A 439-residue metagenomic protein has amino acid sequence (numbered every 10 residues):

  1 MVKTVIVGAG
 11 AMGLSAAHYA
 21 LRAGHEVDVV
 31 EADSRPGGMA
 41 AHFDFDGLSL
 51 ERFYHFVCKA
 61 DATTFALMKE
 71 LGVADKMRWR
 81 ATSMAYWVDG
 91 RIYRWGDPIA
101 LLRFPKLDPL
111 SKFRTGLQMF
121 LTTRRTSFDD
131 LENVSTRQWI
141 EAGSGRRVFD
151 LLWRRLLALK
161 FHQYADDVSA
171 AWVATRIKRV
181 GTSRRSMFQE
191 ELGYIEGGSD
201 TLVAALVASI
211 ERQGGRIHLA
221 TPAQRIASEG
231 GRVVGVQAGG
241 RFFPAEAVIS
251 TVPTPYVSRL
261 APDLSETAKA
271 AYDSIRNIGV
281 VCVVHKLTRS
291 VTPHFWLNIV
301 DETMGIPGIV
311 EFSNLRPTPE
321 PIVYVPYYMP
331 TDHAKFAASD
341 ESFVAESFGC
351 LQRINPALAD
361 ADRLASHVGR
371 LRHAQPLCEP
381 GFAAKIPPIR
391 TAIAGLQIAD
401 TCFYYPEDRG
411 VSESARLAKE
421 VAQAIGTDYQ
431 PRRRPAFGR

Functional and structural regions predicted by a protein language model:
V2-V29: N-terminal Rossmann-like FAD-binding beta1-loop-alpha1 element of flavoenzymes
M12, R35, P255: Conserved Rossmann-like nucleotide-cofactor binding loop
L21-F45: Glycine-rich FAD pyrophosphate-binding loop
A23, P222-L358, G369, A383-A392 (+1 more regions): Mid-domain catalytic core of redox enzymes that form a hydrophobic substrate pocket/lid adjacent to a catalytic redox
D46-F128: Dinucleotide-binding Rossmann-like beta1-alpha1 core, especially the glycine-rich loop that anchors the ADP
L107, T115-I226, T251: Active-site/ligand-binding neighborhood in enzyme catalytic cores
Y324, P388-E407, E413, L417: Short FAD-binding loop at a beta-strand-to-alpha-helix junction that anchors the flavin cofactor in diverse
S414-R433: Internal hydrophobic alpha-helix adjacent to the cofactor/substrate pocket in enzyme cavities
